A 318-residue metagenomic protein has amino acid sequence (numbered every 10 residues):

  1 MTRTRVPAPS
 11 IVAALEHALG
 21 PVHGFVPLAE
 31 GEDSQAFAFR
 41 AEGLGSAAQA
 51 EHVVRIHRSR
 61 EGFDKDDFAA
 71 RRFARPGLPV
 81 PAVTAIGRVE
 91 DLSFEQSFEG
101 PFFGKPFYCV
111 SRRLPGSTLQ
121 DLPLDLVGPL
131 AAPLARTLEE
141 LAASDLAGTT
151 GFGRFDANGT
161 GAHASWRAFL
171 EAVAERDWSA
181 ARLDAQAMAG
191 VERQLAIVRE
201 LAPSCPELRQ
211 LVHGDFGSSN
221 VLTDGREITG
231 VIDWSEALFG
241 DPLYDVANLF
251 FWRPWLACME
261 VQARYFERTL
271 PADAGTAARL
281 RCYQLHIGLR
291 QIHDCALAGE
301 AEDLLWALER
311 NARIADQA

Functional and structural regions predicted by a protein language model:
T4-A18, E90-L92, F102, A143-G214 (+1 more regions): An alpha-helical support segment within catalytic cores of ATP-dependent transferases
A8-P9, D67, M259, A263: Short, surface-exposed alpha-helical segments at coil->helix boundaries
V12, A70-R71, L138, E192 (+2 more regions): Short amphipathic alpha-helical segments and helix-helix/interface helices
L19-P27: Conserved N-terminal boundary motif of the eukaryotic protein kinase catalytic domain
V26-A164, P206: ATP-binding pocket architecture of kinase catalytic cores
Q35-A41, V54, R193-Y244: Active-site acidic catalytic loop and adjacent metal/ATP-binding pocket of ATP-dependent phosphoryl transfer enzymes
V53-H57, T84-A85, G153, L211-G214 (+3 more regions): Short beta-strand segments
E61, G128, A132, A172 (+2 more regions): Helix-rich C-terminal or lid/interface subdomains of diverse kinases
